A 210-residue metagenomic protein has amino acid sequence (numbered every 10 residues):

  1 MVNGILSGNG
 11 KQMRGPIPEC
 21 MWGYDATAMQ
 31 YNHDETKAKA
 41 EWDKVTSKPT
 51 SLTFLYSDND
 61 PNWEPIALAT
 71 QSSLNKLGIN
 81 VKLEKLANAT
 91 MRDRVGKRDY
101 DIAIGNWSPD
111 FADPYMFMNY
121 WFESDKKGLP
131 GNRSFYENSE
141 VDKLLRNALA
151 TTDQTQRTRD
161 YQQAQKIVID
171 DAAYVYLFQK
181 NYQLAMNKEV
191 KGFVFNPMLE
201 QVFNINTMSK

Functional and structural regions predicted by a protein language model:
M1-S72, Q163: Append "and occasionally in soluble cytosolic enzymes with long acidic Gly/Pro-rich linkers
M1-V2, L6-G10, W22, D43-S47 (+6 more regions): Sec-exported extracytoplasmic/periplasmic mature domains
V2, R14, E35-W42, E64-A67 (+8 more regions): Extracytoplasmic/secreted envelope proteins and their assembly/folding machinery, especially bacterial periplasmic
I5, N9, A26-D34, D58-I66 (+6 more regions): Extracytoplasmic/periplasmic, Sec-exported soluble proteins
P18, L55, G105, F178 (+1 more regions): Residues in well-ordered beta-strands of folded domains
W22-K37, R94-R98, N119-A150, F178-K210: Short, solvent-exposed loop/beta-turn-alpha elements that line the ligand-binding surface or hinge of extracytoplasmic
D43-D110, Y182: Ligand/substrate-recognition segments at binding pockets and active sites
A112-D113, M186: Short catalytic/ligand-binding loop motif for oxyanion handling, primarily in non-cytosolic enzymes, centered on
